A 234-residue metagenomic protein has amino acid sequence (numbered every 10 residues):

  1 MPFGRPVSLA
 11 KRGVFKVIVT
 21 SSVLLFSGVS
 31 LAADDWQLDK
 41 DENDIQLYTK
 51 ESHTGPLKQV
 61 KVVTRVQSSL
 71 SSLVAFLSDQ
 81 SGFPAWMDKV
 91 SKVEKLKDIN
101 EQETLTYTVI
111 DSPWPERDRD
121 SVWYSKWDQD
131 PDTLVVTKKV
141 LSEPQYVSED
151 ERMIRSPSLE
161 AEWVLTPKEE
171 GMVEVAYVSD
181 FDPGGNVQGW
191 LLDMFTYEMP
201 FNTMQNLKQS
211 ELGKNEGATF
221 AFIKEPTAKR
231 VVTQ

Functional and structural regions predicted by a protein language model:
P2-V19: Bacterial N-terminal signal peptides that target proteins for export
S27-G28: N-terminal signal peptide c-region/cleavage motif recognized by signal peptidases
A32-Q234: Eukaryotic helix-grip
